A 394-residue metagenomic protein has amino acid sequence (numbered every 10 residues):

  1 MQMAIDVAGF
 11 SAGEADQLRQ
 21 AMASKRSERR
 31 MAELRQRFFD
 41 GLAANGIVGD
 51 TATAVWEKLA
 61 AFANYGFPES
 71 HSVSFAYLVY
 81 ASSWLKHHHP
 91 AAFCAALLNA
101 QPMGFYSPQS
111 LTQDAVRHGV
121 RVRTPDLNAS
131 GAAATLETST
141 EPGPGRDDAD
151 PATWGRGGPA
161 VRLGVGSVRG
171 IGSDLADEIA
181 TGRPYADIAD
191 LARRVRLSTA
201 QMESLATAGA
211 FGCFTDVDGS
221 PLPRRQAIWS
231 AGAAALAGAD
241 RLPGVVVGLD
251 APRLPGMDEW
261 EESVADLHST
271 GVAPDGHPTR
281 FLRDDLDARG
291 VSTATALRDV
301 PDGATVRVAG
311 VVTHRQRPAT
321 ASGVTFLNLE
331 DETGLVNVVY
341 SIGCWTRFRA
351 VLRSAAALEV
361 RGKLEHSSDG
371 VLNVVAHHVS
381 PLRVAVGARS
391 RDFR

Functional and structural regions predicted by a protein language model:
M1-R394: Noncatalytic, beta-rich nucleic-acid-contacting surfaces in large DNA/RNA-processing enzymes
